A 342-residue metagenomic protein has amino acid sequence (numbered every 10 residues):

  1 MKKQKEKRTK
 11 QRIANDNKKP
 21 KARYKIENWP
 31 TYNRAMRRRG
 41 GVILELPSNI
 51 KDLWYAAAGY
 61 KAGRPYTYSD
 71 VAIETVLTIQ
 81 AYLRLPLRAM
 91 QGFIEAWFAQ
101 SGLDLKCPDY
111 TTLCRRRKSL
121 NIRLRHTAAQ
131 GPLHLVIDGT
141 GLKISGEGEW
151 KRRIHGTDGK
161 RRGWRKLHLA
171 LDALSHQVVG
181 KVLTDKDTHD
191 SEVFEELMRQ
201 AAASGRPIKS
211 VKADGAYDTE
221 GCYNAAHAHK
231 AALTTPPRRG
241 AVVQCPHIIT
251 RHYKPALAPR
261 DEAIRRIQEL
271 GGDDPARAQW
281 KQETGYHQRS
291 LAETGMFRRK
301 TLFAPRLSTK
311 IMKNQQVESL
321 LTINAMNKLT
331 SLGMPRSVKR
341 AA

Functional and structural regions predicted by a protein language model:
M1-G63, T67, T75, I79 (+3 more regions): Charged, often Cys/His-bearing segments associated with DNA-binding zinc-finger transcription factors
K2-Q11, N17-K21, K25, G215-K300 (+1 more regions): Helix-centered, glycine/charged polyanion-binding patches within enzymatic domains that contact phosphate-containing
A22-P30, R34, G41-L44, Y66 (+9 more regions): Flexible, active-site-adjacent loop/turn segments at secondary-structure boundaries
A58-E74, T78-R88, G92, L103-R239 (+4 more regions): Polybasic low-complexity intrinsically disordered regions
D70, E74, T78, Y82 (+1 more regions): Basic, amphipathic alpha-helical segments enriched in Lys/Arg and hydrophobic/aromatic residues
E95-A96: Acidic/polar active-site rim loop that often engages polyanionic ligands
S101-D104, K328: Short arginine-rich
